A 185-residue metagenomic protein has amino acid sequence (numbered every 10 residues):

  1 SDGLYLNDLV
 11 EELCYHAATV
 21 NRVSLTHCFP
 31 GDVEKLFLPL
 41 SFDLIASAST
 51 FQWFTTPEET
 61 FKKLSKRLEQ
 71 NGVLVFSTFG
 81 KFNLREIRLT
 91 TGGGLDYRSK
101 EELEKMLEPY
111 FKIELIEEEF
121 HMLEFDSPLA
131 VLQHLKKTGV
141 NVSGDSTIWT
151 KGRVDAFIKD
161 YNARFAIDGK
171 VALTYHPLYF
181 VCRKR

Functional and structural regions predicted by a protein language model:
S1-F37: Class I SAM-dependent methyltransferase SAM/SAH-binding core
Y5, F29, A46-S47, V75: Conserved Rossmann-like nucleotide-binding pocket used by diverse enzymes that bind dinucleotide cofactors
V10-L13, T60, N83: Conserved short alpha-helix immediately C-terminal to the canonical SAM/SAH-binding motif I of Rossmann-like
D43-E58, T78: A short SAM/SAH-binding and catalytic strip from SAM-dependent methyltransferases
E58-V73: A short glycine-rich, Lys/Arg-flanked "PGG" loop and its adjoining helix->strand segment in the class I
N71-P128, N141-K151: Conserved catalytic/acceptor-binding region of the Class I
R98, L115-R185: Conserved Class I S-adenosyl-L-methionine
